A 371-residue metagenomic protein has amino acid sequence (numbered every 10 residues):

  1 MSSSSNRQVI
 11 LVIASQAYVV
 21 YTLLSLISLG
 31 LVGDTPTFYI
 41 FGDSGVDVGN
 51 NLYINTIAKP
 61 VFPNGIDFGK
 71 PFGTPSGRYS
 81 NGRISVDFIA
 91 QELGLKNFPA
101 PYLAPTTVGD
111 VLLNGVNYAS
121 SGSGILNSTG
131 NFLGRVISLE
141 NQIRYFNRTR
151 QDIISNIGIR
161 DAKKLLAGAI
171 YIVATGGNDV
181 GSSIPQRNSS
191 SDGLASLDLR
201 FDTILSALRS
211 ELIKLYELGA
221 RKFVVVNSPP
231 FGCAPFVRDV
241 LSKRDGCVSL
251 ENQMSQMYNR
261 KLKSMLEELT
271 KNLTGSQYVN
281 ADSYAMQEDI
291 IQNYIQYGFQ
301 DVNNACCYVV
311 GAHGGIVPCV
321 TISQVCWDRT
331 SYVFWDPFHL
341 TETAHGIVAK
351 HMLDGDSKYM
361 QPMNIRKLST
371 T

Functional and structural regions predicted by a protein language model:
S2-T371: Conserved active-site regions of diverse hydrolases
